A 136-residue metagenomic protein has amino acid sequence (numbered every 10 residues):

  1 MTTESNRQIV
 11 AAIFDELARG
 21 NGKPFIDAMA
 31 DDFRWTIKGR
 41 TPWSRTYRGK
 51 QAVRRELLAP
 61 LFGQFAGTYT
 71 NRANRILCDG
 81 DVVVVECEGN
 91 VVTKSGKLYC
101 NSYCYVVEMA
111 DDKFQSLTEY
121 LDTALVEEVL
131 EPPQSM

Functional and structural regions predicted by a protein language model:
M1-D31, E131-M136: Short, low-complexity N-terminal intrinsically disordered segments enriched in polar/charged residues
T2-S5, L58-M136: A beta-strand edge to alpha-helix "cap/lid" segment located at domain peripheries
Q8-R19, P42-R45, P60-F65, E86: Short, mixed-charge, low-aromatic patches
V10-I13, P24-F25, M29, F33 (+5 more regions): Hydrophobic pocket/interface hotspot
F14-F25, Y47-K50, G67-N71, G89-V92: Phosphate-binding glycine-rich loops and adjacent basic patches that engage nucleotide phosphates, nucleic-acid
N21, R34, D122-T123: Poly-acidic low-complexity segments
A30-C78: A solvent-exposed, acidic/Ser-Thr-rich amphipathic alpha-helical stretch
